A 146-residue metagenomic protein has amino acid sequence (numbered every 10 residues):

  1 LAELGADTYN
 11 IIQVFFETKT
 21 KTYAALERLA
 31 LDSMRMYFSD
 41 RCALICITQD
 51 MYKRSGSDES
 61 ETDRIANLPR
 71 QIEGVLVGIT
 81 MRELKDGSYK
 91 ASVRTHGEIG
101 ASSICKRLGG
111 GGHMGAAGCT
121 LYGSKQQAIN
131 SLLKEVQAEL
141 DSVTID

Functional and structural regions predicted by a protein language model:
L1-R107, G112-D146: Hydrophobic helix-and-loop "lid/oligomerization" segment in the mid-to-C-terminal part of catalytic domains
